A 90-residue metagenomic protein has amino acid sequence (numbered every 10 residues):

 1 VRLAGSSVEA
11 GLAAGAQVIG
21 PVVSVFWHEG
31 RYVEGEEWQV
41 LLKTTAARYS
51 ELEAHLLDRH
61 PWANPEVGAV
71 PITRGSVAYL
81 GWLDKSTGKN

Functional and structural regions predicted by a protein language model:
V1-N90: Positively charged, small/polar-rich N-terminal and surface patches that mediate targeting and assembly and bind
